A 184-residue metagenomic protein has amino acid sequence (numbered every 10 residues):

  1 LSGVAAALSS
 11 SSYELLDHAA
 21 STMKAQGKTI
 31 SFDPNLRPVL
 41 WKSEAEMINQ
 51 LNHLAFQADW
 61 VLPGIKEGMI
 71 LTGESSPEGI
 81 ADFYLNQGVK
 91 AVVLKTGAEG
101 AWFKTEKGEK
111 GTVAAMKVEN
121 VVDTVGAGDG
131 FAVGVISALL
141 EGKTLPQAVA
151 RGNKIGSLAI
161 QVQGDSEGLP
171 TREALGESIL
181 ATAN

Functional and structural regions predicted by a protein language model:
S2-F83, E99-A101: Conserved beta-alpha-beta core of the PfkB/ribokinase-like small-molecule kinase fold
S21-A25, G73, P77-N184: Conserved phosphate-binding/catalytic region of the ribokinase-like
